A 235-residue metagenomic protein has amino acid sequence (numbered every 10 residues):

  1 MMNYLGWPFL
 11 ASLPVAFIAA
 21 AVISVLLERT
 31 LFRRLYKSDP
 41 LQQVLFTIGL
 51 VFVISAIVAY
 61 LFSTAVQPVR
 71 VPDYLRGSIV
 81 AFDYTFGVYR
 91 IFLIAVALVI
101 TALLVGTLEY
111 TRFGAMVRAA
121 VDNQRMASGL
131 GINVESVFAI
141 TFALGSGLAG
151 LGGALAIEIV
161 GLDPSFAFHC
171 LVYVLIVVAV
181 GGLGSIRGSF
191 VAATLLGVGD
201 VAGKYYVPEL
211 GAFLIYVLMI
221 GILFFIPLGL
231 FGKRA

Functional and structural regions predicted by a protein language model:
Y4, V25-T30, R34, L61 (+8 more regions): Membrane-interface helix caps of multi-pass small-molecule transporters
G6-I18, A139-A149, G153-M219, F224: Transmembrane alpha-helical segments in multi-pass inner-membrane proteins
G6-V51, I57, V191-A192, L196 (+1 more regions): Alpha-helical transmembrane segments within multi-pass membrane transporters and channels
F17-I23, L50-A59, V96-V105, S146 (+3 more regions): Hydrophobic core segments of alpha-helical transmembrane domains in multi-pass membrane transport and ion-translocation
T30, L61, D122-G129, N133-S136 (+1 more regions): Cytosolic-side transmembrane-helix boundaries in multi-pass membrane proteins
R33-K37, G77, M116-G129, V201: Short amphipathic alpha-helical coupling elements at transmembrane boundaries
R34-L35, D39-Y110, V137, A202 (+3 more regions): Transmembrane helix-bundle core of multi-pass membrane transporters and related energy-transducing complexes
T85-L162, I186-V191: Helix-loop-helix "hairpin" substructures at the membrane interface of multi-pass membrane proteins
